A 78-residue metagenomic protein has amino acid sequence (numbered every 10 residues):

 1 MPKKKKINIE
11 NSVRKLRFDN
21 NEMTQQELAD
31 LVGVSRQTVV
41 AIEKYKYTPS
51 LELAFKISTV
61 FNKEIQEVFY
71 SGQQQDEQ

Functional and structural regions predicted by a protein language model:
M1-N21: A short, Lys/Arg-rich alpha-helix, primarily the initiator
P2, F69-Q78: Short, charged recognition helix plus adjacent turn of helix-turn-helix-like nucleic-acid-binding domains
R14-K15, Q26, L51, F55: Residues within the helices of the helix-turn-helix
R17, E43, F61: DNA major-groove recognition helix of helix-turn-helix
F18-D19, D30, T59: Alpha-helical residues within the helix-turn-helix
E22-A41: Short alpha-helical DNA-recognition segment
E52-E67: DNA major-groove recognition helix of helix-turn-helix/homeodomain DNA-binding modules
